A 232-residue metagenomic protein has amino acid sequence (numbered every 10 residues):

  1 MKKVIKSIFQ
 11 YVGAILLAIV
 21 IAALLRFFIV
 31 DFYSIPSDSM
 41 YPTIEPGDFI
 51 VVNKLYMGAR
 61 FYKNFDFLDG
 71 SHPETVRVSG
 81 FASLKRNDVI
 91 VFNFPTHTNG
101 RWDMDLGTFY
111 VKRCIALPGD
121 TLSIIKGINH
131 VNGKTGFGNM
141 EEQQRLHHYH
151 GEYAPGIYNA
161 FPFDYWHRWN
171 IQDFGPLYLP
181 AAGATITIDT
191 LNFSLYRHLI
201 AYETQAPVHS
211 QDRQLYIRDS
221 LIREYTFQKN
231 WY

Functional and structural regions predicted by a protein language model:
M1-G13: Membrane-entry signal-anchor segments at the cytosolic-membrane interface, especially the N-terminal signal anchor
K2-I5, P46-Y232: Soluble "head" domains of membrane/secretory-pathway proteins
Q10-F28: Hydrophobic membrane-insertion alpha-helices, especially the h-region of bacterial N-terminal signal peptides
I29-I50: Alpha-helical transmembrane signal-anchor/signal-peptide segments
